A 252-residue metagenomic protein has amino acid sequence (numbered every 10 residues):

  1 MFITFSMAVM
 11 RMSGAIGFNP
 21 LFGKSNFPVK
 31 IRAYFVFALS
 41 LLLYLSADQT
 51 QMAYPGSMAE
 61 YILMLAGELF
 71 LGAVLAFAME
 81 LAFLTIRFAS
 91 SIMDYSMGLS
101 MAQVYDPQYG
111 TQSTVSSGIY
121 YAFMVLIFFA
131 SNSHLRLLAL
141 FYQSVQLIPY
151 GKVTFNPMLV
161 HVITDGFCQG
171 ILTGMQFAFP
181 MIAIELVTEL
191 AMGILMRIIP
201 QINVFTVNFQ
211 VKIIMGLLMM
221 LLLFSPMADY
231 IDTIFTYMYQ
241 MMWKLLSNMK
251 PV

Functional and structural regions predicted by a protein language model:
M1-V252: Hydrophobic alpha-helical segments and their helix-loop boundaries in membrane and membrane-proximal proteins
